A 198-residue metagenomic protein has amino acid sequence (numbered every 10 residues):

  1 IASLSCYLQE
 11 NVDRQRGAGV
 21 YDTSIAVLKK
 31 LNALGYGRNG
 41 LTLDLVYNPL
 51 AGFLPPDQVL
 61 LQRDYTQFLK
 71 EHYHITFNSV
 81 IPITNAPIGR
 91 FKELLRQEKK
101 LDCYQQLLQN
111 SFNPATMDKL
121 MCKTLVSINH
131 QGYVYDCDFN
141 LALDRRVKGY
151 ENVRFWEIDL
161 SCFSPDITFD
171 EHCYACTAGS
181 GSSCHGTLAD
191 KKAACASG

Functional and structural regions predicted by a protein language model:
I1-N48: Radical SAM/AdoMet-radical enzyme domain recognition
C6, P49-A51, A86, L143 (+1 more regions): Short loop/turn segments at secondary-structure transitions that flank enzyme active sites
N11-D13, L54-P56, F91, L143-K148 (+1 more regions): Generic domain-boundary/flexible-linker signal
V12, R16, P114, S164: Conserved aromatic-histidine-acidic binding/catalytic patches
G17-K29, N129-Q131, H172-A175, S180: Short, solvent-exposed linear motifs at loop/edge-of-secondary-structure regions
L31-L34, H72, G179: Change "in soluble alpha/beta enzymes" to "in soluble alpha/beta proteins
N39-C137: A C-terminal junction/extension of Radical SAM enzymes
Y133-G198: Flexible mid-to-C-terminal extensions adjoining Fe-S/redox cofactors in radical SAM and related proteins
